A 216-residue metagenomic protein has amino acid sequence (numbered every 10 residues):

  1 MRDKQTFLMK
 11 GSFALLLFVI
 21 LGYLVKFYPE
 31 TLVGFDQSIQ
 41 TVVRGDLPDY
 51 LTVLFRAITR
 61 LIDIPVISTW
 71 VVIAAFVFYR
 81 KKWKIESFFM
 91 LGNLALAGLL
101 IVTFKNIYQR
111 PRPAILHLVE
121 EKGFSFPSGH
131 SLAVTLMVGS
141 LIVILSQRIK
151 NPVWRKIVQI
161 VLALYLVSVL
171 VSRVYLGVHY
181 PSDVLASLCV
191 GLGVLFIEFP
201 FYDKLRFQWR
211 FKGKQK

Functional and structural regions predicted by a protein language model:
M1-L8, K81-M90: Membrane-interface helix-loop-helix junctions at transmembrane boundaries of multi-pass membrane enzymes, predominantly
M1-V66, I107, R112-L118: N-terminal transmembrane-helix/juxtamembrane module of multi-pass inner/ER membrane proteins
D3, L118-K216: Membrane-embedded catalytic cores of phosphoryl/pyrophosphoryl-handling enzymes
G11, L15-L16, M90, L94-G98 (+2 more regions): Alpha-helical transmembrane spans of integral membrane proteins, capturing the lipid-embedded, hydrophobic core of TM
F18-G22, L96-V102, L164-R173: Aromatic-anchored segments of alpha-helical transmembrane domains
K26-E30, K81, Y108-Q109, K150 (+1 more regions): Short helix-capping/hinge motifs at transmembrane helix termini and TM-loop junctions
V33, V71, W83-N151: Membrane-interface loops
A75-R80, R173-V174: Hydrophobic alpha-helical transmembrane segments
